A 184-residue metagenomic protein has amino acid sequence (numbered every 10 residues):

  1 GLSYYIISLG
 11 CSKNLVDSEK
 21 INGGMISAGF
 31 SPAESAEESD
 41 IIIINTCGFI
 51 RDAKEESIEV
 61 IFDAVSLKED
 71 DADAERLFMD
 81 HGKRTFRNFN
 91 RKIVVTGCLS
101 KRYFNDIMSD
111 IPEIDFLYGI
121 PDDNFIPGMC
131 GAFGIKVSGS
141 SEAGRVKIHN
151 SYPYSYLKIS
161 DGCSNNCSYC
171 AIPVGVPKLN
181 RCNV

Functional and structural regions predicted by a protein language model:
G1-V184: Proteins enriched for Cys/Gly/acidic motifs involved in redox and nucleic-acid/cofactor modification
